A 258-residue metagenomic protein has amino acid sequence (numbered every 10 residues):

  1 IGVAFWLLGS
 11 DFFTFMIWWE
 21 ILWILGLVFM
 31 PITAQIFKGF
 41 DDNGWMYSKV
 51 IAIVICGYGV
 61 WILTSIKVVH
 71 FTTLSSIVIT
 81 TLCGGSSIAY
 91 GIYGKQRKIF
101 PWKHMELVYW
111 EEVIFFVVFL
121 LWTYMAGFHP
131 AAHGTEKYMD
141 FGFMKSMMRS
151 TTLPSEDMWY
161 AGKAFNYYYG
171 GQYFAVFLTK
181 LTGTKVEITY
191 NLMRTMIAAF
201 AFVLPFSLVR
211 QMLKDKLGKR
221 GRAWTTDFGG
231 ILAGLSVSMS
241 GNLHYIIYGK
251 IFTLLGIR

Functional and structural regions predicted by a protein language model:
I1-E106: Membrane-embedded, hydrophobic transmembrane alpha-helices
F12, M16, E20, E106-V113 (+1 more regions): Active-site lumenal/periplasmic loops and adjacent helix-entry segments of GT-C-fold, multi-pass membrane
